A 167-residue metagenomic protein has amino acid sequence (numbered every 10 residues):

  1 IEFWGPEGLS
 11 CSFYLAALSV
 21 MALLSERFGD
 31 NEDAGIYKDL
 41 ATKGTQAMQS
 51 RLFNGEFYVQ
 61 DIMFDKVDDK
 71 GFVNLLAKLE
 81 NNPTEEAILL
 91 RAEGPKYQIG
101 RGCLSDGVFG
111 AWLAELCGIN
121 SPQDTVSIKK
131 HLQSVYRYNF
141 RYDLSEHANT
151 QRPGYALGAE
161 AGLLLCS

Functional and structural regions predicted by a protein language model:
I1, S12, A16-R27, N31 (+3 more regions): Active-site core of glycosidic bond-cleaving carbohydrate-active enzymes
G5: Mobile, glycine-rich extracellular loop/lid and propeptide segments that shape or gate substrate/ligand access
V20, E56-V59: ATP-dependent phospho-/nucleotidyl transfer catalytic cores
Y37-M48: Short amphipathic alpha-helical coiled-coil/interface segments
M48, Q60-I62: Active-site neighborhoods of enzyme catalytic cores
